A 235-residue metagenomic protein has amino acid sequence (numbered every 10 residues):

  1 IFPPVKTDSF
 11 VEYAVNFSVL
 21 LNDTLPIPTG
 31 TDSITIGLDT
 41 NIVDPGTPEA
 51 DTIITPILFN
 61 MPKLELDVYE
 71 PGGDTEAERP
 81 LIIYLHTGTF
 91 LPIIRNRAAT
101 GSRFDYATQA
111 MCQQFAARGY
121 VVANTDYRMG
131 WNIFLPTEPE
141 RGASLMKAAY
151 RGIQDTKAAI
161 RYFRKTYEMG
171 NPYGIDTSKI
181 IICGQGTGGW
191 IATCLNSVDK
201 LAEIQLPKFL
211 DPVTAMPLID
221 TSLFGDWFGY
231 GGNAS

Functional and structural regions predicted by a protein language model:
I1-A77: N-terminal cap/lid segment of alpha/beta-hydrolase-fold proteins
D23-T24, A77-R79, P92-A98, I133-T137 (+2 more regions): Short, solvent-exposed loop/turn and secondary-structure capping segments
Y69-A77, Q113-Q114, M169-I175, D226-N233: Surface-exposed acidic, glycine-flexible loop patches that form ligand/cofactor-binding and adhesion interfaces
E78-G88: Short beta-strand element of the alpha/beta-hydrolase
T89-A107, A117, N124-Y150: Cap/lid segment of the alpha/beta-hydrolase catalytic domain
R141-Q154, A158-G186, L201-A202: Gly/Ser-rich "nucleophile elbow"/oxyanion-hole loop immediately N-terminal to the catalytic nucleophile in hydrolases
G184-C194: Glycine-rich nucleophile elbow surrounding the catalytic serine of serine-hydrolase chemistry
L201-A234: Short mixed-charge
